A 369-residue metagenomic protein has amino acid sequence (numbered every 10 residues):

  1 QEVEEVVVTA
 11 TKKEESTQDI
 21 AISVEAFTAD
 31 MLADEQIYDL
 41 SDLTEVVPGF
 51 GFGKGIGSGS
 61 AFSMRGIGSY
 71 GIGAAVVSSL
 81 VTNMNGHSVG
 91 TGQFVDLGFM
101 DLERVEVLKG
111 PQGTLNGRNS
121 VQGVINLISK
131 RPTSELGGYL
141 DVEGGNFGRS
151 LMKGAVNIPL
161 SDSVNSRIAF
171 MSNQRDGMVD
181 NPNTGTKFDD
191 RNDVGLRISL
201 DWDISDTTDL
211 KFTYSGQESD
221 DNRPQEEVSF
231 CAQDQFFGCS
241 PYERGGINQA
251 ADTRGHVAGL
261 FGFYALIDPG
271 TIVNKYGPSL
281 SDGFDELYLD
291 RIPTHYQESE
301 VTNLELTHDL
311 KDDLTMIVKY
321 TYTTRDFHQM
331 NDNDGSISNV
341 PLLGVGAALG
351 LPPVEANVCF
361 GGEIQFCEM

Functional and structural regions predicted by a protein language model:
E2-E135: Acidic, small-polar-rich N-terminal luminal/periplasmic segments of exported/outer-membrane proteins
K12, T28, I56, G66-G68 (+5 more regions): A mature extracytoplasmic/lumenal domain signature
Q18-I20, A75-V76, G117-R118, V179-D180 (+2 more regions): Short, solvent-exposed loop/turn and secondary-structure capping segments
A26, D34-Y38, F147, F188 (+1 more regions): Soluble non-cytosolic domains of exported or imported proteins
D42, S63-R65, N126, Y139 (+3 more regions): Outer-membrane beta-barrel architecture
L43-E45, G57, R149, Q297-S299 (+1 more regions): Short, surface-exposed loop/turn motifs at beta-strand boundaries within globular domains
V77-S79, T91, M100-K109, T114-L196 (+2 more regions): Outer-membrane beta-barrel translocator/receptor signature
G185, R191-M369: Outer-membrane beta-barrel domain signature, strongest for Gram-negative TonB-dependent receptors and also present
